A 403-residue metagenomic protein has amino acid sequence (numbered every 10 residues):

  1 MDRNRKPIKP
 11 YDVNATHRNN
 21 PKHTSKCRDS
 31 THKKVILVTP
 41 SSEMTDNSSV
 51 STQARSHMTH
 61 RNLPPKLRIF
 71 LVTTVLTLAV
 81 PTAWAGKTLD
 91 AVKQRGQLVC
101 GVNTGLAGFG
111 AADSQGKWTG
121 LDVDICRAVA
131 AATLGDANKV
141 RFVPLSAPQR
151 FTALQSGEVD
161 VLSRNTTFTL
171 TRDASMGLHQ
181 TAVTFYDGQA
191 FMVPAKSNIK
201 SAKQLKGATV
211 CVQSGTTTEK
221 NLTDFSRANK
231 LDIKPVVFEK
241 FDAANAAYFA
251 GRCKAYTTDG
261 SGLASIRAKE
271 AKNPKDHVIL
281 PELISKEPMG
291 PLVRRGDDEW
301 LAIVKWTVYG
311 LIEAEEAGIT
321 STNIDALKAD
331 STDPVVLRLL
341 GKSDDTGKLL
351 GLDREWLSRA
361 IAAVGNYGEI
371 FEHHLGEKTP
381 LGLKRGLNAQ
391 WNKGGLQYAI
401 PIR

Functional and structural regions predicted by a protein language model:
T59-L71: Bacterial N-terminal signal peptides that target proteins for export
V72-L76, V80: Hydrophobic helical h-region of N-terminal Sec-dependent signal peptides in bacterial secretory/periplasmic proteins
P81-A85: Sec/Tat signal peptide C-region and signal peptidase I cleavage site
T88-S163, L339, T346, L350-W356 (+3 more regions): Extracytoplasmic small-molecule ligand-binding "clamshell" domains of the periplasmic binding protein/Venus flytrap
V99-G108, W118-T133, T167, D187-N245 (+1 more regions): Bilobed "Venus flytrap"/periplasmic-binding protein-like clamshell domains and structurally analogous long
D124-R127, A131-T133, K196-I199, K203 (+6 more regions): Extended ligand-binding regions for polar small-molecule ligands
R127, A131, G135, K139-Q204 (+3 more regions): Acidic, polar ligand-binding/catalytic clefts
V140-T152, P235-A250: Short helix-initiation/N-cap motifs at beta->coil->alpha
